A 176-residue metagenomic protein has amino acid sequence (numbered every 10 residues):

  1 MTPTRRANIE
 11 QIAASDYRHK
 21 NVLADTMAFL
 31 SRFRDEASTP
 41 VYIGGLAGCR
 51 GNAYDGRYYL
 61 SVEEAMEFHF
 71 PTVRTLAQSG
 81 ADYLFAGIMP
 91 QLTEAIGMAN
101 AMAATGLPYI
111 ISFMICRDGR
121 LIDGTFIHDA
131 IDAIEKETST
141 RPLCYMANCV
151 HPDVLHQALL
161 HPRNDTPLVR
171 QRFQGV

Functional and structural regions predicted by a protein language model:
M1-V176: Domain-level signal for soluble alpha/beta catalytic cores
